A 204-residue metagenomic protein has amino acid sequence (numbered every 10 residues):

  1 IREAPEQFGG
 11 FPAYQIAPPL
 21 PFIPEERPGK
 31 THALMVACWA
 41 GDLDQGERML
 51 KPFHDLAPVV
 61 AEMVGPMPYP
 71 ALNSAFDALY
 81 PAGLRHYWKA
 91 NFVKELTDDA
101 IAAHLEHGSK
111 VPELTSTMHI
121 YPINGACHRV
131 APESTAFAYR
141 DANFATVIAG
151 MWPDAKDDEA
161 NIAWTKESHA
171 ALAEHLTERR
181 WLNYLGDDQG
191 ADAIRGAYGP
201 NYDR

Functional and structural regions predicted by a protein language model:
I1-R204: Soluble FAD-dependent oxygen oxidases
